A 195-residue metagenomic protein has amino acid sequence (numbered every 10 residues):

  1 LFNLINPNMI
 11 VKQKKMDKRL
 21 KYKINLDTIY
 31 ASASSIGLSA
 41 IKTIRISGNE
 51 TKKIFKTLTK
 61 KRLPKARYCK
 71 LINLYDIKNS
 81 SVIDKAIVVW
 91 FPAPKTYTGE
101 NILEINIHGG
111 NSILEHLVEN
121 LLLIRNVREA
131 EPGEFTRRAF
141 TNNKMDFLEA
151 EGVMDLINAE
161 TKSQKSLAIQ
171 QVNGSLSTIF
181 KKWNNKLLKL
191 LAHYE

Functional and structural regions predicted by a protein language model:
M9-S166, Q170: A glycine-rich (often HGG/GG-containing) alpha/beta subdomain
M145, I157, L188-E195: Amphipathic heptad-repeat alpha-helical coiled-coil/stalk segments that mediate oligomerization, filament/stalk
S163, L167-H193: An accessory alpha-helical subdomain
